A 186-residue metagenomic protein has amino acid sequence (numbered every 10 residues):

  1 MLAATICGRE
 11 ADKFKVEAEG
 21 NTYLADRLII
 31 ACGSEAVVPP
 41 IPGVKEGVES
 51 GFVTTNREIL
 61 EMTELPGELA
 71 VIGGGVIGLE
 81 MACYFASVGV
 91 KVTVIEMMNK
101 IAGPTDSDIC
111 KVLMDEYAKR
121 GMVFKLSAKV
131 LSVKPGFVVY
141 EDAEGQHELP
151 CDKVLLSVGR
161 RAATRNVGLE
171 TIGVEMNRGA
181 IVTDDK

Functional and structural regions predicted by a protein language model:
M1-A31, F124, L131-F137, L149: Feature captures the FAD/FMN-dependent oxidoreductase FAD-binding
A3, A25, S50, L65-E68 (+4 more regions): Phosphate-coordination loops involved in phosphoryl transfer and adenosine-cofactor binding
F14-F52, E68: Glycine/serine-rich phosphate-binding loop and adjoining beta1-alpha1 elements at the start of nucleotide-handling
Y23-G33, V71-I72, V92, L149-G159 (+1 more regions): Short hydrophobic core segments
A25, V38-P40, L79-E80, F85 (+2 more regions): Glycine/Thr-rich phosphate-binding loops of Rossmann-like dinucleotide-binding domains
G33, G89, K119-G121, G173 (+1 more regions): Short glycine-rich hinge loops at helix-strand junctions in the catalytic core of two-component histidine kinases
G47-L65, E148, K153-K186: FAD-site-proximal beta/loop scaffold in flavoenzymes
L60-E61, P66-A70, V76-H147: Rossmann-like dinucleotide-binding cores of NAD(P)H-dependent redox enzymes
